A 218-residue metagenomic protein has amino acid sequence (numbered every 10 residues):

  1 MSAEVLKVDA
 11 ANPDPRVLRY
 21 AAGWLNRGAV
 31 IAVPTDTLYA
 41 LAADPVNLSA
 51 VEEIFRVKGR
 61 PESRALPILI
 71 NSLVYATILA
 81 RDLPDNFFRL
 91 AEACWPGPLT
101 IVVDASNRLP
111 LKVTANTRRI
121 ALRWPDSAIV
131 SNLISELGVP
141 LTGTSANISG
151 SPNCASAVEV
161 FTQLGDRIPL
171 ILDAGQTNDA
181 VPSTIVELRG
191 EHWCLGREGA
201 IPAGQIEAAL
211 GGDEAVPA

Functional and structural regions predicted by a protein language model:
M1-A218: Active-site-adjacent structural elements in enzyme catalytic cores
